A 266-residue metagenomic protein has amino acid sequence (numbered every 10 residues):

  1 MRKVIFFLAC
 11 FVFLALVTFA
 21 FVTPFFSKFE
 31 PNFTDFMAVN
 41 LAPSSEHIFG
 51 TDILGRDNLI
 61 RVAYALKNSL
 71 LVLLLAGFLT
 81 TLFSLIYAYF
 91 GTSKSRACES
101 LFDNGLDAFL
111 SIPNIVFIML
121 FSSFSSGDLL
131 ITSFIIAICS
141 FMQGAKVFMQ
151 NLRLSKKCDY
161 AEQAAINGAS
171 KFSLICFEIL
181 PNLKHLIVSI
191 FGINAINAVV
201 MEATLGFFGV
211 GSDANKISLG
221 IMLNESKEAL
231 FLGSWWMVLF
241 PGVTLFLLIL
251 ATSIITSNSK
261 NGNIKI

Functional and structural regions predicted by a protein language model:
M1-K28, G105, L183, F246-L250: N-terminal signal-anchor/first transmembrane alpha helix
T23-F26, S69-L106, I118-M119, N258: Transmembrane-helix boundary motif in ABC transporter permease subunits
I48, D52, S95-A145, Q150-L154: Generic hydrophobic transmembrane alpha-helix motif, especially the helices
G55, A214-P241: Interhelical loop and adjacent transmembrane-helix boundary motif in polytopic membrane transport permeases
R56-L71, S95-D103, K156-K157, E162-S189: Amphipathic cytosolic juxtamembrane alpha-helices at the membrane-cytosol interface of multi-pass membrane transporters
G77, S123, G127-F177, L186-A195: Membrane-cytosol interface at the C-terminal ends of specific transmembrane alpha-helices in multi-pass membrane
M119, D128, S133, A137 (+1 more regions): Non-cytoplasmic
C139, F191-G192, S234-I266: C-terminal transmembrane helix and the adjacent membrane-cytosol boundary/short C-terminal tail of inner/organellar
